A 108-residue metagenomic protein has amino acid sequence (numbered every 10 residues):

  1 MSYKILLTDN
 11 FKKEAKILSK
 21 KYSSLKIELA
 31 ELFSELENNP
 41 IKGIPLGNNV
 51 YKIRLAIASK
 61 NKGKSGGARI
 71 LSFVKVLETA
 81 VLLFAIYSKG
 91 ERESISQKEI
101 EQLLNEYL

Functional and structural regions predicted by a protein language model:
M1-K62, L77-E78, R92-L108: Basic, Lys/Arg-enriched alpha-helical interface segments
G63-G67: Conserved ABC ATPase signature
A68-K75, A80-I86: Short, hydrophobic/aromatic-rich beta-strand segments within well-structured domains
